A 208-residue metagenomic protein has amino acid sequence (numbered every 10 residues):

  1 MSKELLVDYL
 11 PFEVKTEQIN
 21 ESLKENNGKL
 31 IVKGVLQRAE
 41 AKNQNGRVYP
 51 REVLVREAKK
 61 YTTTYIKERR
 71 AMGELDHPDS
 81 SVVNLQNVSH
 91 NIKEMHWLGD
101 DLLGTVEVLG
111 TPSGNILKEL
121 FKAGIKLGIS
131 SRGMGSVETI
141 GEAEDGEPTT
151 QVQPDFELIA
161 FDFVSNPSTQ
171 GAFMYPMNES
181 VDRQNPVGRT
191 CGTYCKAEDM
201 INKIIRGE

Functional and structural regions predicted by a protein language model:
M1-K67, N185-C195, R206-G207: Polar/acidic, low-complexity leader/linker segments enriched in S/T/G and N/D
E13-K15, M72, N91-Y194: Residue microenvironments linked to proteolytic maturation and disulfide-stabilized extracellular modules
A39-A41, P78-S80, F173: Short active-site-proximal "capping" loops at secondary-structure junctions
K42-N43, S80-V83, S136-I140: Flexible loop/turn segments at secondary-structure boundaries
Q44-G46, N84, G114-K118: A short, polar/proline- and glycine-enriched secondary-structure boundary/capping micro-motif
T63-V83, I129: Short conserved beta-strand and strand-loop elements enriched in small hydrophobics with frequent Asp/Gly
H77-D79, N84-N91, W97: Extracellular-facing segments of soluble proteins and assemblies that are Gly/Ser/Thr-biased and enriched in aromatics
M200-I204: Charge-rich, solvent-exposed alpha-helical interaction surfaces
